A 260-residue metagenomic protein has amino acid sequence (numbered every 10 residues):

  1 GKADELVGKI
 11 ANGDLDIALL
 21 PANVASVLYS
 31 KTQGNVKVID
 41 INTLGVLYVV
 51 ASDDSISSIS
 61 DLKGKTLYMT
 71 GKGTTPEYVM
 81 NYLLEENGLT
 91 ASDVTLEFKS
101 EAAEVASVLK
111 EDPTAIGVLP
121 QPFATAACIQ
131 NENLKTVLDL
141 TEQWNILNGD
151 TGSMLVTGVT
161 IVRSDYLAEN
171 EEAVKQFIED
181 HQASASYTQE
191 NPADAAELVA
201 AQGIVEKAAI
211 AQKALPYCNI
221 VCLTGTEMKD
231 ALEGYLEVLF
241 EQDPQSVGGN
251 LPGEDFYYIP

Functional and structural regions predicted by a protein language model:
G1-D4, L19, T70-Y78, A103 (+4 more regions): Soluble non-cytosolic domains of exported or imported proteins
G1-L89, T95-F98, Q121, T136-L138: Short, glycine-/small- and polar/acidic-enriched structural segments that line small-molecule recognition paths
G8, N12, S26, S57-S60 (+10 more regions): Solvent-exposed, polar/charged alpha-helical surfaces in well-ordered, non-transmembrane soluble domains, broadly
A22-V24, T32, E104-L198: Pocket-lining segment of extracytoplasmic ligand-binding domains
E77-F98, S107, P113, A126-N133 (+1 more regions): Ligand-binding cleft/hinge of the Venus flytrap
L167-Q242: Secondary-structure end/capping motifs
E233-P260: Conserved C-terminal helix/tail region of periplasmic/extracytoplasmic solute-binding proteins
